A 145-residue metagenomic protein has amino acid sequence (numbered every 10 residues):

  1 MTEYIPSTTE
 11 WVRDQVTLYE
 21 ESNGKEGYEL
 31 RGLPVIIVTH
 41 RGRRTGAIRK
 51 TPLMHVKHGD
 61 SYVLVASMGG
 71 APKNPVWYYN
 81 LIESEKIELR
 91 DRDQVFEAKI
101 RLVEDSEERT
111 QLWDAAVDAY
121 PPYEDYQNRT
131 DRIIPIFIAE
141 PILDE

Functional and structural regions predicted by a protein language model:
M1-R31: Extreme N-terminal tail/first-helix region
Y19-S22, L33-V38, Y120: Short Pro/Gly-enriched beta-strand edge/turn motifs at strand-loop
K25-G27, T45, Y123-Q127: Short helix-to-loop capping/linker segments positioned immediately adjacent to catalytic or ligand/cofactor-binding
G32-S67: Short beta-strand segments
V35, I133-I136: Short hydrophobic/aromatic beta-strand or adjacent loop that forms the aromatic wall/cage of a ligand/substrate-binding
H58-D60, Q94, D144: Short strand-connecting beta-turns/loops that link adjacent beta-strands
M68-Y123, R129-I133, P141: Short, structured beta-strand-loop surface elements
A139-E145: Short beta-strand-to-coil "C-cap" segments at the C-terminal boundary of structured domains/repeats, marking
